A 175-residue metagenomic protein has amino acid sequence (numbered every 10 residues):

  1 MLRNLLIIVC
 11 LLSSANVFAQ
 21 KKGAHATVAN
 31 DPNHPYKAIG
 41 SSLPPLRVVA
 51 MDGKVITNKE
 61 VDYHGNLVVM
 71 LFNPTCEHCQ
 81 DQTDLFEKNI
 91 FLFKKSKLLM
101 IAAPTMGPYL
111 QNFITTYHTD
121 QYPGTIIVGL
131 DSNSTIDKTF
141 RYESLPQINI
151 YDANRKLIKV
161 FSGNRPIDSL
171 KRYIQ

Functional and structural regions predicted by a protein language model:
M1-A24: Bacterial Sec-dependent N-terminal signal peptides
K22-K59: N-terminal "domain-start" segment that seeds a small globular fold
N58-Q80, F86: Short active-site neighborhood of thiol/selenol oxidoreductases, capturing the structured segment around
G65, S144, I150-Q175: Thiol-/selenol-based redox modules, centered on thioredoxin-like and closely related oxidoreductase domains
Q80-H118, T135-D137: Structural microenvironment flanking redox-active thiols in thiol-disulfide oxidoreductases
T116-N149: Short, internal strand/loop/helix patches that form the active-site neighborhood or redox-interaction surface
